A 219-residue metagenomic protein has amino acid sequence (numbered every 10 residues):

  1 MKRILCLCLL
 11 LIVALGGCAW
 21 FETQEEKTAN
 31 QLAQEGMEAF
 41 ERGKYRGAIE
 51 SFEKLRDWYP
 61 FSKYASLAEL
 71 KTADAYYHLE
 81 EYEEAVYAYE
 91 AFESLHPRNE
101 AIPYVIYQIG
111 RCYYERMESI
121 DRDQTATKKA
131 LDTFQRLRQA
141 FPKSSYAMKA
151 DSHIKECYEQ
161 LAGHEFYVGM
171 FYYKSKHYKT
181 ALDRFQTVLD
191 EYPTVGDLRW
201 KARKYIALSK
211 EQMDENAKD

Functional and structural regions predicted by a protein language model:
M1-C18: Sec-dependent bacterial lipoprotein signal peptides
G17-D219: Acidic, polar-rich low-complexity tracts and alpha-helical solenoid repeat scaffolds
